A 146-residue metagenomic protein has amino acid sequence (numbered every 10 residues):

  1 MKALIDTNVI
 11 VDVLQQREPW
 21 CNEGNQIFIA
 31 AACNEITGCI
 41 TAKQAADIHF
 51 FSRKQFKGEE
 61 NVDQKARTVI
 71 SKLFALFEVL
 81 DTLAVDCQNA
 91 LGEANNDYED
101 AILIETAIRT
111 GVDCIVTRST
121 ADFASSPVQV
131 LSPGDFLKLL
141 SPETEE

Functional and structural regions predicted by a protein language model:
M1-I40, G58-N61, S125, L137-E146: Short, well-structured N-terminal submotif of metal-dependent ribonuclease cores
K2, I104, I108-E146: Acidic, PIN/NYN-like endoribonuclease modules and their adjacent C-terminal/linker elements
V9, Q44, D86, I102-L103 (+2 more regions): Alpha-helix capping/helix-boundary segments
L14, S52, A94, P127: Short, flexible helix/strand-to-coil boundary loops that buttress conserved ligand/catalytic motifs in alpha/beta
E18, N25, A32, K43-A45 (+1 more regions): Active-site-proximal, substrate-binding regions of enzyme catalytic domains and RNA-binding/basic surfaces
C39-A42, T117: Short beta-strand segments at enzyme active-site cores
A75-T120: Active-site neighborhoods of divalent-metal-dependent phosphate/nucleic-acid chemistry enzymes
